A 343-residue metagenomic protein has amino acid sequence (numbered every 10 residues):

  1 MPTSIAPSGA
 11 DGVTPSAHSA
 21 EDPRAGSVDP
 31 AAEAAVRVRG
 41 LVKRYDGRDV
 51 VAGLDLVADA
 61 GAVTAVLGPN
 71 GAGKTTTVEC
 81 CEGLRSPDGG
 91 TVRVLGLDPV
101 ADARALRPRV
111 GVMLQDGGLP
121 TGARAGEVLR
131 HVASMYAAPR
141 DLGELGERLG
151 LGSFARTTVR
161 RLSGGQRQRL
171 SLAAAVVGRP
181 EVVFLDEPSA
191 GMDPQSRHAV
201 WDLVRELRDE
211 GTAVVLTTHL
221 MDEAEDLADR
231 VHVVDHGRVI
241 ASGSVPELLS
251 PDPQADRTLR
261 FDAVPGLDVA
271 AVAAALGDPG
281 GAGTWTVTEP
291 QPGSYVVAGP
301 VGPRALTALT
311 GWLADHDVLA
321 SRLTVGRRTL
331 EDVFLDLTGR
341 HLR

Functional and structural regions predicted by a protein language model:
P2-A10, T14-A17, A25, V301-R343: C-terminal coupling/interaction segments
E21-A34, A255: Extreme N-terminus of proteins, especially the signal/transit-peptide cleavage junction and the first residues
E33-V36, K43-D229, V233-D235, A241: ABC transporter nucleotide-binding domains
R39, T288, T324-G326: Solvent-exposed beta-strand sheet faces enriched in polar/charged residues
Y136, D252, H341-L342: Conserved NTP-handling cores and scaffolds of large molecular machines
E144, R205, A274, G311 (+1 more regions): Surface-exposed charge patches
W201-P300: ABC transporter nucleotide-binding domain
